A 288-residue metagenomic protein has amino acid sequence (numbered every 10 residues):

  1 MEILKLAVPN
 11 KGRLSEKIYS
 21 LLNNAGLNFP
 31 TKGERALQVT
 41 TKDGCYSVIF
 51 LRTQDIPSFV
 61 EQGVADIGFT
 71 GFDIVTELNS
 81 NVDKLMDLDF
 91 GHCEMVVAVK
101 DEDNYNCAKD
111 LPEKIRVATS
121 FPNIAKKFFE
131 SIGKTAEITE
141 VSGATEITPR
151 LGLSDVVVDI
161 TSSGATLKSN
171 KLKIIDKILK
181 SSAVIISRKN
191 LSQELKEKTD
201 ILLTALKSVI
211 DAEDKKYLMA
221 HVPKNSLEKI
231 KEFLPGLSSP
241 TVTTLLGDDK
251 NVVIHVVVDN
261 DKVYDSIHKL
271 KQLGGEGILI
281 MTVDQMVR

Functional and structural regions predicted by a protein language model:
E2-Y46, F69-D83, D87-E94, E102-R288: Small-molecule-sensing regulatory modules
C45-V64: Short, structured active-site "lid" loops
